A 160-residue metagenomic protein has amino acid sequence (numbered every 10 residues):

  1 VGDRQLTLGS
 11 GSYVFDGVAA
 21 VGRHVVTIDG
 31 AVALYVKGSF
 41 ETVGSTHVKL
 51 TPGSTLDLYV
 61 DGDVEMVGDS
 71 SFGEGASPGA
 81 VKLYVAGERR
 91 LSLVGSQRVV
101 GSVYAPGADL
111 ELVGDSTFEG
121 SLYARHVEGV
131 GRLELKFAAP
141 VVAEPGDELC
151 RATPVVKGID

Functional and structural regions predicted by a protein language model:
V1-P140, D160: Long, polar low-complexity repeats
A143-D160: Short, low-complexity, Pro/Ser/Thr/Gly-rich segments in the mature regions of secreted, periplasmic
